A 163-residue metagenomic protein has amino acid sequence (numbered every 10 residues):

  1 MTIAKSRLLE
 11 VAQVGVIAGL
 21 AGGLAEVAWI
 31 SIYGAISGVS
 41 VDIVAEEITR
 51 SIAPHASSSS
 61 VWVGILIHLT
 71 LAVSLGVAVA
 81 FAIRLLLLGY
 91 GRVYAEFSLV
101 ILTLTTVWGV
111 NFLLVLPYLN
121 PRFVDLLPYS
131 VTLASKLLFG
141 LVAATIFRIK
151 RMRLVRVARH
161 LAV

Functional and structural regions predicted by a protein language model:
S6-S37: N-terminal signal-anchor transmembrane alpha helix
Q13-G15, R84-T106: Internal alpha-helical transmembrane segments of multi-pass membrane proteins
G23-L24, L102-L113: Aromatic-anchored segments of alpha-helical transmembrane domains
I36-S57: Membrane-interface interhelical connector segments
S51-L71: Interfacial helix-start motif at the membrane-water boundary
V73-V77, S135-I149: Hydrophobic cores of alpha-helical transmembrane segments in multi-pass inner/ER membrane proteins, independent
F81, W108-P121: Transmembrane alpha-helical segments of integral membrane proteins
P121-A134: Non-cytosolic membrane-interface motifs at loop->transmembrane helix junctions
